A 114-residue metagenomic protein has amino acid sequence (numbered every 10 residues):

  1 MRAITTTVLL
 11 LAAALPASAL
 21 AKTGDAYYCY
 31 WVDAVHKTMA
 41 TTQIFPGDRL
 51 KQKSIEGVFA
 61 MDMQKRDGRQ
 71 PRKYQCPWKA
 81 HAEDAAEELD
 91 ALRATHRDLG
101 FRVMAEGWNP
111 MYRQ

Functional and structural regions predicted by a protein language model:
M1, M39, M61-M63, M104 (+1 more regions): Detector for methionine-enriched segments
M1-V8: Bacterial N-terminal signal peptides that target proteins for export
A14-S18: N-terminal signal peptide c-region/cleavage motif recognized by signal peptidases
A21-G24, R102-M104: Generic detector of bulky aromatic hydrophobic side chains
K22-K73: Short aromatic-glycine-(Arg/Gly/Cys) micro-motifs in beta-strand/loop hairpins
R69-Q114: Short, mixed-charge low-complexity intrinsically disordered segments
